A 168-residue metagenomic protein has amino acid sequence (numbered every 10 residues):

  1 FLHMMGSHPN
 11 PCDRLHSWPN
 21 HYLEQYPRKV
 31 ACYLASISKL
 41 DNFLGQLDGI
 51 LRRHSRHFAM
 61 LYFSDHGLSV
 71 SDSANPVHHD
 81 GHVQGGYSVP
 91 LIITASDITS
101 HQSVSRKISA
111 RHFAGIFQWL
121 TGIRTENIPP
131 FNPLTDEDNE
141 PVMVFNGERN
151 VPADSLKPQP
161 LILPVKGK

Functional and structural regions predicted by a protein language model:
F1-K168: Catalytic domains that recognize anionic headgroups
